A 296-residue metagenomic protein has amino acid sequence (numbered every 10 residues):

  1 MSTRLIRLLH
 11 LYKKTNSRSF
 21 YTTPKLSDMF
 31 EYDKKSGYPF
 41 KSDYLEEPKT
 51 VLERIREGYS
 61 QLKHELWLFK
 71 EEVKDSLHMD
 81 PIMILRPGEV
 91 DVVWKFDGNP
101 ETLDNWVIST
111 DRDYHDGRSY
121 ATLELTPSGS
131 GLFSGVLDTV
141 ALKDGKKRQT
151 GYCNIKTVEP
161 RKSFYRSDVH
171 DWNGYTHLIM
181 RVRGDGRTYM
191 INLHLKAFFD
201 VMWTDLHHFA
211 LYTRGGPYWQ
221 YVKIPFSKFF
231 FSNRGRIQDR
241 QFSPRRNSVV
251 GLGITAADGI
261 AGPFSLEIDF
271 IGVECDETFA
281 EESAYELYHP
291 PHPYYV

Functional and structural regions predicted by a protein language model:
S2-V296: Beta-rich carbohydrate-recognition modules and glycan-binding surfaces
